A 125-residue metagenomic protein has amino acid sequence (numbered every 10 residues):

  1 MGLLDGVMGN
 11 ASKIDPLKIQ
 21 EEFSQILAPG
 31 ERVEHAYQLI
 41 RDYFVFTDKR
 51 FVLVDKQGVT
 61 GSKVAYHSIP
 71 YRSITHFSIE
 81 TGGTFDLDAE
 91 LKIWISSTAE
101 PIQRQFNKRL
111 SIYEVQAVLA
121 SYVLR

Functional and structural regions predicted by a protein language model:
G2-F23, A36-Y37, Q57-R125: Acidic, Ser/Thr- and proline-rich intrinsically disordered linker/docking segments of eukaryotic scaffolds
I26-G30: Glycine-centered loop/turn motifs
H35-T60: Conserved beta-hairpin
